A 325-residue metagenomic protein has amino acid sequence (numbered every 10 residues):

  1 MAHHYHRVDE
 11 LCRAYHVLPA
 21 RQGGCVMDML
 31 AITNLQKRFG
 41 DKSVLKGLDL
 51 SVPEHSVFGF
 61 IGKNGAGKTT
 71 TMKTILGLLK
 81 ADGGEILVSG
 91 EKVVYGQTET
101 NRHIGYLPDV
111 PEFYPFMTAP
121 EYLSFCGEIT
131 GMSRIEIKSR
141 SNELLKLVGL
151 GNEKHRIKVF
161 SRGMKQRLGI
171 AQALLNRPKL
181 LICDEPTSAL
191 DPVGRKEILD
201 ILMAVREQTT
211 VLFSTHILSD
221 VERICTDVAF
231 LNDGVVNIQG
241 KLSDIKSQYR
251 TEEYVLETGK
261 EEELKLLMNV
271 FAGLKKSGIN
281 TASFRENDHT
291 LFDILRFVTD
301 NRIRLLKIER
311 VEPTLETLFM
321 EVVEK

Functional and structural regions predicted by a protein language model:
H4-Y5, Y15: Short, low-complexity segments with poor structural confidence in diverse proteins
V8, I32: Conserved catalytic Walker-motif region of ABC-type ATPase nucleotide-binding domains
C12-V26: Short, Lys/Arg-enriched N-terminal segments with co-localized hydrophobic residues within the first ~10-30 amino acids
D28-L30, K37-N232, I238: ABC transporter nucleotide-binding domains
E197-R285: ABC transporter nucleotide-binding domain
E252-K325: Short, charged/small-residue-rich alpha-helical element at the C-terminal edge of ABC transporter nucleotide-binding
